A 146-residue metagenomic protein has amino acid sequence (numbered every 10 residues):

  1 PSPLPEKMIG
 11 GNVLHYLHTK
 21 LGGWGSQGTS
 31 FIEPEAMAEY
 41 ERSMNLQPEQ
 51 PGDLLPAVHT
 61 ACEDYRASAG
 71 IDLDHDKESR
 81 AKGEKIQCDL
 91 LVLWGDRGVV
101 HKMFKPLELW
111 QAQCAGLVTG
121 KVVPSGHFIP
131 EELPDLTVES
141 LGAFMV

Functional and structural regions predicted by a protein language model:
P1-V123, P130, G142-F144: Flexible "cap/lid" subdomain of the alpha/beta-hydrolase fold that forms the substrate-access gate
E132-P134: Short helix/strand-capping hinge loops at secondary-structure junctions that flank key functional elements
